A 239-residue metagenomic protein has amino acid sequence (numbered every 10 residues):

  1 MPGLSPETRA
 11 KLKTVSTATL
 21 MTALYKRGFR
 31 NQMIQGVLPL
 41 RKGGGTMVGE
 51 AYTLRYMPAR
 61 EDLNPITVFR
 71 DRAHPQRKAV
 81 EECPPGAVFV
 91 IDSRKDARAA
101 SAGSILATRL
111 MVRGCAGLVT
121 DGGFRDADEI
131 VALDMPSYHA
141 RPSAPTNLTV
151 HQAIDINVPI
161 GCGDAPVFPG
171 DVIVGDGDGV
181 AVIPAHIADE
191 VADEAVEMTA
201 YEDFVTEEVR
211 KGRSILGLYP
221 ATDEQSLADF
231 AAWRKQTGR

Functional and structural regions predicted by a protein language model:
M1-P169, I183-R239: Feature captures the catalytic cores and cofactor-binding loops of soluble hydro-lyases/lyases that act on carboxylate
I173: C-terminal binding/interaction regions
D176: Beta-strand-loop-alpha-helix segment that lines the small-molecule cofactor/substrate pocket of alpha/beta enzymes
G179-A181: Channel- or pocket-lining gating/hinge segments that regulate access to a cavity or pore
